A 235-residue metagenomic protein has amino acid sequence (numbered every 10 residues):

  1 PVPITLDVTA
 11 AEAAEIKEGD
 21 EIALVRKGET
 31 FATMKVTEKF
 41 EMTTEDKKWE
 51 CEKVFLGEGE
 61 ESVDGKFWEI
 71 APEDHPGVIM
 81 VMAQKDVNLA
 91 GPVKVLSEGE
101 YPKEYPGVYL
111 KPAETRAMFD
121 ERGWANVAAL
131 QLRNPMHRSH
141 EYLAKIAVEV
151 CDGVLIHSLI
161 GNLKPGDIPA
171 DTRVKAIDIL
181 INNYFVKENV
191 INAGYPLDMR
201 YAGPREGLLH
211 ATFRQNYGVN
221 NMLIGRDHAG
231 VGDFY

Functional and structural regions predicted by a protein language model:
P1-Y235: Nucleotidyltransferase catalytic core that binds NTPs
